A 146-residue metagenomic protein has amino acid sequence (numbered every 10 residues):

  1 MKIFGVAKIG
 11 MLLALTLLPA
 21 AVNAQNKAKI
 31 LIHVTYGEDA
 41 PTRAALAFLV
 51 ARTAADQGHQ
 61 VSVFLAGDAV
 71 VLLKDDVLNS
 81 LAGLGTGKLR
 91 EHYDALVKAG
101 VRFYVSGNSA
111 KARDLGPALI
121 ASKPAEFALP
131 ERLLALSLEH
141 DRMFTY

Functional and structural regions predicted by a protein language model:
M1-M11: Bacterial N-terminal signal peptides that target proteins for export
A24-Q25: Boundary of Sec targeting at the N-terminus
I32-A45, V77: Short, glycine-rich nucleotide/cofactor-binding loops
G37-A40, D68-L72, F103, S109-R113: Solvent-exposed loop/turn segments at secondary-structure junctions within structured extracellular/periplasmic domains
A44-A82: N-terminal, post-signal-peptide region of Sec/Tat-exported proteins
L81-G107: A glycine-rich helix N-cap at a beta->alpha junction
A125-Y146: C-terminal partner/receptor-binding element of secreted or periplasmic proteins
